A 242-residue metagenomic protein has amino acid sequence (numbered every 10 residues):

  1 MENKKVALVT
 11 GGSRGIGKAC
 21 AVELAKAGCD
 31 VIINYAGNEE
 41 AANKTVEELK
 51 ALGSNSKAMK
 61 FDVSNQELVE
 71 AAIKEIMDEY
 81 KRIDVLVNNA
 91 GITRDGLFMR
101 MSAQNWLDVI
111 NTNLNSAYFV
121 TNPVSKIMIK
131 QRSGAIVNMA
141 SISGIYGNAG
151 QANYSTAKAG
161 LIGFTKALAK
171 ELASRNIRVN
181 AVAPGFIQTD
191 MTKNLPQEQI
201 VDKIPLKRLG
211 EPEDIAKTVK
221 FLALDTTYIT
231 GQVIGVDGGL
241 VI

Functional and structural regions predicted by a protein language model:
S13-G15: Conserved glycine-rich cofactor-binding loop
L97-F98, N105-I110, I200: Substrate-binding pocket helix/loop in short-chain dehydrogenase/reductase
T121, A157, T165: Active-site helix of classical SDR
K126, K170-S174: Alpha-helical segment proximal to the catalytic Tyr-Lys
S141: Residue(s) in the substrate-gating loop at a strand-loop-helix junction that position the organic substrate next
A173, R178, I229-G231: Short, small/polar-rich loop/turn modules that mediate ligand/substrate recognition or access, typified
E211-V236, V241: C-terminal substrate-recognition "lid" of short-chain dehydrogenase/reductases
